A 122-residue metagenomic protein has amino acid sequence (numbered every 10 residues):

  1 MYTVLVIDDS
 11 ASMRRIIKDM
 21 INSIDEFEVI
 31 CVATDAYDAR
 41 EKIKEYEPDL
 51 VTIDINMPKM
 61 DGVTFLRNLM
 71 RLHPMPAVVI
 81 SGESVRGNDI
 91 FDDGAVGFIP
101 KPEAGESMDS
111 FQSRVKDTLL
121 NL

Functional and structural regions predicted by a protein language model:
D8, D54: Active-site residues of response regulator receiver
A11-C31: Two-component/phosphorelay signaling modules centered on CheY-like receiver
V32, V51, A77, G94 (+1 more regions): Two-component signal transduction core modules
D35-D38, D61-T64: Acidic catalytic/metal-coordinating carboxylates
K44-Y46, N68-M75, D93: Conserved phosphotransfer cores of two-component systems
Y46-T52: Active-site beta3 strand of CheY-like receiver
M57: Receiver (REC) domain active-site loop signature in two-component systems and cognate sites in sensor histidine kinases
T64, G82-K116: Alpha4 helix (beta4-alpha4-beta5 surface) of REC/receiver domains from two-component response regulators
